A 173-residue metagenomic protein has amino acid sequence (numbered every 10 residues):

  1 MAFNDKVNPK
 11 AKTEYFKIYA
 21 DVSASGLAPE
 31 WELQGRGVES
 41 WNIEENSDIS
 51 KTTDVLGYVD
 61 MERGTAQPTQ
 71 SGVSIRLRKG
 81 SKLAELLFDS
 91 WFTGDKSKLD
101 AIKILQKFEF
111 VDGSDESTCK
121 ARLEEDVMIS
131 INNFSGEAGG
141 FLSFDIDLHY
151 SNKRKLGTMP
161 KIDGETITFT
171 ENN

Functional and structural regions predicted by a protein language model:
M1-A2, N173: Glycine- and charge-rich intrinsically disordered segments
A2, D21, L87, T166-T168: Generic ordered-secondary-structure signal
A2-G80, V127-L142: Solvent-exposed edge beta-strands and adjacent loop segments that serve as assembly or binding interfaces
E14-I18, K107-E109, T168: Intrinsically disordered, low-complexity N-terminal regions enriched in serine/proline/glycine with scattered basic
R36-W41, Q106-L156: Short beta-strand and beta-hairpin "edge-sheet" elements
L56-E125, K155-I162: Extracellular/virion structural assembly segments
S90-K96, D126-I129, L148-H149, T166-T170: Short, low-complexity, polar/charged sequence segments that are solvent-exposed and flexible
T158-N173: Intrinsically disordered, low-complexity terminal/linker regions enriched in Pro/Ser/Gly and acidic residues
